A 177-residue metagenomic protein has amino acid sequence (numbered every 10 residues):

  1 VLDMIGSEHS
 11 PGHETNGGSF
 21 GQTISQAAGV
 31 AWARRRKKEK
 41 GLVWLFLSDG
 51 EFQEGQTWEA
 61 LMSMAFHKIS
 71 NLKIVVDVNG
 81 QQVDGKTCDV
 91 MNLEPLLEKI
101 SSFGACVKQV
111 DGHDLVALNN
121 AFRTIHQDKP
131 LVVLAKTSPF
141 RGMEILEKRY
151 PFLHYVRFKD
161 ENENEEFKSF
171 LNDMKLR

Functional and structural regions predicted by a protein language model:
V1-F66: Cofactor-binding active-site loop characterized by glycine-rich and histidine/acidic residues
K38-K40, C88-A121, K175: Conserved thiamine diphosphate
G41-L45, L72, Q127-A135: Generic beta-sheet signal
L47-E54, V78-Q82, D114-L115, P139: Acidic, glycine-rich active-site loops and adjacent beta-strand->loop/helix elements that engage anionic groups
E54-N79, V132-A135: A short alpha/beta connector and helix-capping loop motif
Q56-W58, D84-C88, M143-K148: Short acidic, glycine/serine/threonine-rich loops at helix termini
H67-N92, L96, F103: A short, conserved beta-to-alpha structural element at the edge of catalytic cores that scaffolds binding
L115, A121-R177: Glycine/aspartate-rich loop-and-adjacent alpha/beta segment that forms the canonical ThDP
